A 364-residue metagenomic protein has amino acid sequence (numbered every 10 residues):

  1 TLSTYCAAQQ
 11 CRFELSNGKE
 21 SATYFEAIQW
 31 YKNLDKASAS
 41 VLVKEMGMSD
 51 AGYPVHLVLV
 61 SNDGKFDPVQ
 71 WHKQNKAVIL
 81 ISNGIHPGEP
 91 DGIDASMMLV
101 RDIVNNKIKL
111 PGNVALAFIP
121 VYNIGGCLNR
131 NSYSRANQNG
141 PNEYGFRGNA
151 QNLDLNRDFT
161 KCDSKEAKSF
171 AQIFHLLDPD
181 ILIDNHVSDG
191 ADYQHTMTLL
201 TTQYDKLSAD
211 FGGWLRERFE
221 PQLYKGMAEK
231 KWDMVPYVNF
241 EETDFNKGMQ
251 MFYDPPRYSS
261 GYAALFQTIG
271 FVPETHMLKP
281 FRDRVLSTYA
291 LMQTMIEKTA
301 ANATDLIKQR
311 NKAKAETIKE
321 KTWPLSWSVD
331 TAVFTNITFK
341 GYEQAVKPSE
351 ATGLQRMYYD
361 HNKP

Functional and structural regions predicted by a protein language model:
T1-C11: Bacterial Sec-dependent N-terminal signal peptides
Q9-K19, I81-N83, D154: Acidic/histidine-rich, surface-exposed loop or edge segments in extracytoplasmic proteins
E26, W30, E166-S169, L291: Well-ordered alpha-helical segments embedded in enzymatic catalytic cores
E26-I79: Soluble metallo-hydrolase cores and metallopeptidase-like ectodomains found primarily in the secretory/periplasmic
S40-G47, N113, M234-N239, D305: Surface-exposed patches in mature extracellular/periplasmic domains of secreted proteins
M46-M48, V60-N62, S82-I85, I119-N123 (+2 more regions): Active-site-proximal beta-strand/loop segments in catalytic clefts of secreted hydrolases
W71-S82, E89-N246, M251-R257: Active-site/substrate-binding loop(s) of hydrolase catalytic cores
F240-P364: Hard-cation-handling environments
